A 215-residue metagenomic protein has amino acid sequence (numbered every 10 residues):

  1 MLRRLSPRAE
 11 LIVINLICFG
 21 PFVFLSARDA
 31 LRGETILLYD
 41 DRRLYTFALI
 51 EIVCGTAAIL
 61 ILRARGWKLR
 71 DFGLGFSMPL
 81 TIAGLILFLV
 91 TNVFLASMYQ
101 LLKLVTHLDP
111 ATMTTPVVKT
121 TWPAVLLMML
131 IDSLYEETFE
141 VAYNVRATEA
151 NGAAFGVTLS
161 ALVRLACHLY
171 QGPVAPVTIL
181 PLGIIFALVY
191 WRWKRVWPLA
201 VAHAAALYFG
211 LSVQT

Functional and structural regions predicted by a protein language model:
M1-E10, W191, R195: Membrane-interface extramembranous regions at the lipid-water interface
L2, R8, V105-P110, L165: Intrinsically disordered, low-complexity regions
R4-A64: Alpha-helical transmembrane segments in multi-pass membrane proteins
P7-I14, R43-E51, L80-G84, T121-V125 (+3 more regions): Residue-level signature of transmembrane alpha-helical entry/exit and packing/kink sites in multi-pass membrane
C18-L25, I50, C54, A58 (+7 more regions): Alpha-helical transmembrane segments of multipass membrane proteins
G33-F47, W67-S133: Juxtamembrane helix-loop-helix connectors linking adjacent transmembrane helices in multi-pass membrane enzymes
R63-L69, E136-E140: C-terminal ends of transmembrane helices
V93, S97, L104, V118-T215: Transmembrane helix-loop-helix hairpins at the membrane interface of multi-pass integral membrane proteins
